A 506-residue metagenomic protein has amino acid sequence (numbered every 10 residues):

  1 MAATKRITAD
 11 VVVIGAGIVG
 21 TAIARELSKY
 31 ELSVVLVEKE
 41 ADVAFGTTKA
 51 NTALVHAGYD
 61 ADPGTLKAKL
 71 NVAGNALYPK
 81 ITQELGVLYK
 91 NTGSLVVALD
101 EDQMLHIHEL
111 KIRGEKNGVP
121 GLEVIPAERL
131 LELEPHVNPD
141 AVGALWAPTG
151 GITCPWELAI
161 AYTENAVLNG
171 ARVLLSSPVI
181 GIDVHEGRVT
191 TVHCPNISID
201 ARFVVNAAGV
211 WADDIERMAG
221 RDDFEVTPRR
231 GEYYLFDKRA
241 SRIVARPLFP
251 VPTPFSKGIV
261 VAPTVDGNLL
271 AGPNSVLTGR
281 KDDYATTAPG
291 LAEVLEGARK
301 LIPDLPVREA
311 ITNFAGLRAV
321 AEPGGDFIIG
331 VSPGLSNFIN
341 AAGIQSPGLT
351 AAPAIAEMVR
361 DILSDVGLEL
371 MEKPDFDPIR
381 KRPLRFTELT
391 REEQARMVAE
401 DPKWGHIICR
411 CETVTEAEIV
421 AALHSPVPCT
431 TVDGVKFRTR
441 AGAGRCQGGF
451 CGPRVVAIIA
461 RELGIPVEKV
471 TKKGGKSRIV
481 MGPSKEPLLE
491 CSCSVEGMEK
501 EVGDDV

Functional and structural regions predicted by a protein language model:
A9-L36: N-terminal Rossmann-like FAD-binding beta1-loop-alpha1 element of flavoenzymes
A22, I182-G272, V276-T287, E296 (+2 more regions): Flavin-dependent oxidoreductases
K29-K49: Glycine-rich FAD pyrophosphate-binding loop
A53-L133, V142, G258-I259: Dinucleotide-binding Rossmann-like beta1-alpha1 core, especially the glycine-rich loop that anchors the ADP
D62, K69-V72, L99-H106, W146-E164 (+4 more regions): Short beta-strand to alpha-helix junction loop
L145-F203: Helical element adjacent to the flavin cofactor pocket in flavoenzyme catalytic cores
S256, V265-D266, D282-I407, V414-V427 (+2 more regions): C-terminal catalytic lobe of FAD-dependent flavoproteins
D282, T415-S425, G449-E468: Iron-sulfur (Fe-S) cluster-binding segments and ferredoxin-like electron-carrier domains, especially [2Fe-2S]
